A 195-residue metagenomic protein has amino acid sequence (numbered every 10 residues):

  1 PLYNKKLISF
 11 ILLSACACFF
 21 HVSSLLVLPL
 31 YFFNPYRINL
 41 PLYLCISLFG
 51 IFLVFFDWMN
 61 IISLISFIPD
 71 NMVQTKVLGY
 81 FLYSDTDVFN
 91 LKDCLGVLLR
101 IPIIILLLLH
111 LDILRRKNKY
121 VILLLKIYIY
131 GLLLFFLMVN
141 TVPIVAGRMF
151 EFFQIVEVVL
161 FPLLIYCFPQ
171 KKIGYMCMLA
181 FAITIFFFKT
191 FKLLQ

Functional and structural regions predicted by a protein language model:
P1, F20-V22, P35, N71-K76 (+1 more regions): Alpha-helical transmembrane segments and their membrane-interface exit regions
P1-I8: Membrane-interface transmembrane helices that cradle and orient dolichyl/undecaprenyl
S9-F32: Membrane-interface alpha helices of multi-pass inner-membrane proteins
P35-M149: Alpha-helical transmembrane segments and terminal signal-anchor/GPI-anchor hydrophobic tails, characterized by long
L48, Q170-K189: Signature aromatic-anchored transmembrane alpha helix within multi-pass, membrane-resident enzymes that catalyze glycan
L132-F135, L160, A182-K189: Helical transmembrane-bundle signal
V145-L163: Hydrophobic/aromatic-rich transmembrane helices and adjacent perimembrane loops
K192-Q195: Aromatic-enriched
